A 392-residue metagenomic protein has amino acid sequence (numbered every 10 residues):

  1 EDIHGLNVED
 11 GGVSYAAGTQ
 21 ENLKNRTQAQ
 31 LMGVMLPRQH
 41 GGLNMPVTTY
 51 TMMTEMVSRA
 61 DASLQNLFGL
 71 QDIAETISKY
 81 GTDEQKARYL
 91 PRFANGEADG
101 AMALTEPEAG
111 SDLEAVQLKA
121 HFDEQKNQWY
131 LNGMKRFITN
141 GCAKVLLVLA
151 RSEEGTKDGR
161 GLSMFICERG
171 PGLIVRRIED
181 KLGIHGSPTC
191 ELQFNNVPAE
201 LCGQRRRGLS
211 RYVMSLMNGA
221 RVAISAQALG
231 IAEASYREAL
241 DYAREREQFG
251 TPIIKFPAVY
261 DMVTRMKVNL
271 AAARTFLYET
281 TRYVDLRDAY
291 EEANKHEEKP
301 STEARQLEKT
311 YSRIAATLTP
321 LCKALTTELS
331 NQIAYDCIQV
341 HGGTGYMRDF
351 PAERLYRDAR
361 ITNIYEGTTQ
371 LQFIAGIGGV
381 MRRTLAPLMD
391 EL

Functional and structural regions predicted by a protein language model:
E1-F68, E84, R88, R92 (+2 more regions): Amphipathic, small/basic residue-rich leader segments at the start of a protein or domain
N25, L270, R274-S330, A334-C337: Accessory "access/gating" subregions that flank catalytic or transport cores
Q65-E84, G110: N-terminal glycine-rich flavin-associated loop
N95-L104: A short, Trp-centered hydrophobic/proline-enriched beta-strand micro-motif
N127-L173: A short core secondary-structure module
G170-G172, K181, P188-A220, R237-K255 (+1 more regions): A glycine-rich, basic-preceded beta-loop-alpha segment at the flavin cofactor/substrate interface of flavin-utilizing
I184, Q306-E391: Alpha-helix capping/hinge segments and adjacent helical runs
R221-E303, M389-L392: Extended amphipathic alpha-helical segments enriched in small hydrophobics
